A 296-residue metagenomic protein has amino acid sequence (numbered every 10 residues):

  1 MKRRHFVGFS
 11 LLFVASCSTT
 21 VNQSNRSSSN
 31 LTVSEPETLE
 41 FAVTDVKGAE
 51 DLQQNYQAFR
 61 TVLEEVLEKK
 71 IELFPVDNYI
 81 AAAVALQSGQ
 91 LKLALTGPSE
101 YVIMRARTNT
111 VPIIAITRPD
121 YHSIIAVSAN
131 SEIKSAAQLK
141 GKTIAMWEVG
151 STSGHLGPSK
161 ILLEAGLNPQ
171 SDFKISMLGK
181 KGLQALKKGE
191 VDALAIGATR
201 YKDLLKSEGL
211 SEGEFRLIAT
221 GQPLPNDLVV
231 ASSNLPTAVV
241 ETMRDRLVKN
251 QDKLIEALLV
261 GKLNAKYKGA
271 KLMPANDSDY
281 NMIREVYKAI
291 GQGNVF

Functional and structural regions predicted by a protein language model:
R3-V7: N-terminal export leaders
S18, T32-A42, K47-Q54, A58 (+3 more regions): An extracytoplasmic/periplasmic, membrane-proximal ligand-sensing/linker region
S18-N25: Bacterial lipoprotein signal-peptidase II cleavage site
L39-K47, A137-G154: Short loop->beta-strand "edge-of-pocket" segments that line small-molecule binding or catalytic clefts across diverse
V43-D45, P75-Y79, S88-V102, R107 (+3 more regions): Beta->alpha turn/N-cap motifs
I113-S135, L228-S232: Hydrophobic/proline-rich hinge and linker segments of small-molecule sensing/allosteric domains, predominantly
S131, K142-V239, D245: Pocket-lining segment of extracytoplasmic ligand-binding domains
